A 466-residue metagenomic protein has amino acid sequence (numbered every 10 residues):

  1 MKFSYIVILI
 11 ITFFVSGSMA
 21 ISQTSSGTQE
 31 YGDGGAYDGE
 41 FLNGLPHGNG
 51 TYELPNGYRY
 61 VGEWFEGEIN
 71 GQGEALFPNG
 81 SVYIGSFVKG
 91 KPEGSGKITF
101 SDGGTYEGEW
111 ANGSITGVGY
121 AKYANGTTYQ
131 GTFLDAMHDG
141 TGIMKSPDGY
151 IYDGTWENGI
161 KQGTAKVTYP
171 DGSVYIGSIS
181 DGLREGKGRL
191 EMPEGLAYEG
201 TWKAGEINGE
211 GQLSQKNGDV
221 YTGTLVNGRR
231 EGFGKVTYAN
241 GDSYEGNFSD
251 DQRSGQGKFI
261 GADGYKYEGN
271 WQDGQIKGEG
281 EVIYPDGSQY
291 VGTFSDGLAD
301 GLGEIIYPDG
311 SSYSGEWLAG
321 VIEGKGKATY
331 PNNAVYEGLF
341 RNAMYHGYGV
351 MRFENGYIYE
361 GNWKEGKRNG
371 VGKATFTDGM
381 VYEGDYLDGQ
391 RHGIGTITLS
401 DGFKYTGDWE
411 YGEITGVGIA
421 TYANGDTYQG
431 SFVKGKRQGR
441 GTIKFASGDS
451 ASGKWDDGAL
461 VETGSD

Functional and structural regions predicted by a protein language model:
M1-Y5: Positively charged n-region of N-terminal signal peptides that target proteins for export
V7-G17: Bacterial N-terminal signal peptides
I21-Q23: Boundary of Sec targeting at the N-terminus
S26-G27: Compositionally biased alpha-helical segments
A36-H47, R59-N70, V82-E93, T105-T116 (+15 more regions): Conserved anchor residues at repeat-unit boundaries in beta-strand-based tandem repeats, strongest for the MORN repeat
T463-D466: Short, solvent-exposed mixed-charge patches
